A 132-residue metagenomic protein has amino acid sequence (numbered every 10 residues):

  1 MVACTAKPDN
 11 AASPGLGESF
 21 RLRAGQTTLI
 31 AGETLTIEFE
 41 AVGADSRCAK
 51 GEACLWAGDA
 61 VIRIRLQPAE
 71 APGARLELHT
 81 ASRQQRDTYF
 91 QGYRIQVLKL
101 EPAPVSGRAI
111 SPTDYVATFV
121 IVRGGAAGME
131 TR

Functional and structural regions predicted by a protein language model:
M1-V2: Sec-dependent bacterial lipoprotein signal peptides
T5-P8: Bacterial signal peptide processing site
A11-A57: N-terminal secretory signal peptides
A24, E33-L35, G58-I62, A74 (+2 more regions): Envelope-exposed proteins and targeting segments
I30-T34, Q67-G73, Q85-G92, G125: A short, structured loop/turn motif at beta-sheet edges
G43-A81, R86: Mature extracytoplasmic domains of secretory-pathway proteins
P72-G92, K99-E101, G107-A109: An anionic, turn-rich surface loop/hairpin at beta-sheet edges that serves as a generic interaction/coordination patch
L98-R132: C-terminal partner/receptor-binding element of secreted or periplasmic proteins
